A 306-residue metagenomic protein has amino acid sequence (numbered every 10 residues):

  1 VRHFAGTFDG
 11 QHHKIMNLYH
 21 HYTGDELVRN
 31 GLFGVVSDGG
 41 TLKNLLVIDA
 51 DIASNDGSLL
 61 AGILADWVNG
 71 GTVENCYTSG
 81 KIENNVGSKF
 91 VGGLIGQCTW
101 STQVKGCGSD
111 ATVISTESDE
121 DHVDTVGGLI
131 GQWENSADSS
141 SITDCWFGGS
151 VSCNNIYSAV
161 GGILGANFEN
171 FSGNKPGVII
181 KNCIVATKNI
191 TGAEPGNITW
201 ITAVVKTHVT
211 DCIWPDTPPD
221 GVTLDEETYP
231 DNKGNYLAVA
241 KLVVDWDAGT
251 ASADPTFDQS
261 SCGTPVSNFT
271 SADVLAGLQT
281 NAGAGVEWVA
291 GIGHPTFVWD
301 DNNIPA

Functional and structural regions predicted by a protein language model:
V1-A306: Predominantly extracellular beta-rich ligand-binding scaffolds that present long acidic/polar faces for carbohydrate
